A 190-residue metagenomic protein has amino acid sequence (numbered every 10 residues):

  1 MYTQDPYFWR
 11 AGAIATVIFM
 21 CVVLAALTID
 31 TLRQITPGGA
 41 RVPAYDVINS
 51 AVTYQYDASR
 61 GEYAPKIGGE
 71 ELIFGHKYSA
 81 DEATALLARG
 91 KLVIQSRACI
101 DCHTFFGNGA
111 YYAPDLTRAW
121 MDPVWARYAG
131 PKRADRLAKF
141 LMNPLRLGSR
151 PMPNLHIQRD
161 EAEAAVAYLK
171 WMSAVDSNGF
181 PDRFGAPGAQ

Functional and structural regions predicted by a protein language model:
M1-I14: N-terminal positive-inside, membrane-proximal cytosolic segments immediately preceding the first
A13-D30: Hydrophobic membrane-insertion alpha-helices, especially the h-region of bacterial N-terminal signal peptides
T31-R41: Perimembrane helix-loop junctions in membrane proteins
R41-R60: Short extracytoplasmic/periplasmic juxtamembrane "stem" segments immediately C-terminal to an N-terminal membrane anchor
Y56-Q95: Electrostatic cytochrome c docking/interface patches
T84, F106-Y112, T117-G179: Extracytoplasmic electron-transfer domains, predominantly the class I c-type cytochrome c fold
C99-C102: Short cysteine clusters
S177-G188: Short, flexible loop/turn segments with low-complexity composition
